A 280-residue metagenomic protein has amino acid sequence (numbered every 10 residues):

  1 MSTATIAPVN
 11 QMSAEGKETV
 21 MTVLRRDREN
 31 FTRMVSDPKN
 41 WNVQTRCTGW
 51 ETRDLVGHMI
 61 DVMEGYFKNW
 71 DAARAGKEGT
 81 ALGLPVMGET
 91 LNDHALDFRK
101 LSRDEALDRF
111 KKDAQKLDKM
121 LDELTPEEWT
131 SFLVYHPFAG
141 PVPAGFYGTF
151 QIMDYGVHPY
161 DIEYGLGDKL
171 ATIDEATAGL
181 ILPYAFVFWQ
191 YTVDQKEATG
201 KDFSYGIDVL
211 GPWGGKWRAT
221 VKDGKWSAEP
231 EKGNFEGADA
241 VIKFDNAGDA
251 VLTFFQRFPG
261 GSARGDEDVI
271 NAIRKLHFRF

Functional and structural regions predicted by a protein language model:
M1-E18, G79, K225-S227, F235 (+3 more regions): Terminal targeting/low-complexity segments that flank the catalytic cores of oxidoreductases
S2-E18, Y66-E123, T130: Short, helix-capping/interhelical loops that line the mouth of catalytic, cofactor-, or ligand-binding pockets
A7-G57, Y66: An N-terminal domain-cap segment
D27-N30, M34, V62, D113-K116 (+3 more regions): Amphipathic, well-ordered alpha-helical segments in soluble domains
N40-V86, V134-D194: Short, contiguous alpha-helical
A178-R218: A glycine-rich beta-turn/hairpin centered on an aromatic-Pro dipeptide
V209-D239: Acidic/His-leaning functional-site neighborhoods
G233-F280: C-terminal interaction segments
